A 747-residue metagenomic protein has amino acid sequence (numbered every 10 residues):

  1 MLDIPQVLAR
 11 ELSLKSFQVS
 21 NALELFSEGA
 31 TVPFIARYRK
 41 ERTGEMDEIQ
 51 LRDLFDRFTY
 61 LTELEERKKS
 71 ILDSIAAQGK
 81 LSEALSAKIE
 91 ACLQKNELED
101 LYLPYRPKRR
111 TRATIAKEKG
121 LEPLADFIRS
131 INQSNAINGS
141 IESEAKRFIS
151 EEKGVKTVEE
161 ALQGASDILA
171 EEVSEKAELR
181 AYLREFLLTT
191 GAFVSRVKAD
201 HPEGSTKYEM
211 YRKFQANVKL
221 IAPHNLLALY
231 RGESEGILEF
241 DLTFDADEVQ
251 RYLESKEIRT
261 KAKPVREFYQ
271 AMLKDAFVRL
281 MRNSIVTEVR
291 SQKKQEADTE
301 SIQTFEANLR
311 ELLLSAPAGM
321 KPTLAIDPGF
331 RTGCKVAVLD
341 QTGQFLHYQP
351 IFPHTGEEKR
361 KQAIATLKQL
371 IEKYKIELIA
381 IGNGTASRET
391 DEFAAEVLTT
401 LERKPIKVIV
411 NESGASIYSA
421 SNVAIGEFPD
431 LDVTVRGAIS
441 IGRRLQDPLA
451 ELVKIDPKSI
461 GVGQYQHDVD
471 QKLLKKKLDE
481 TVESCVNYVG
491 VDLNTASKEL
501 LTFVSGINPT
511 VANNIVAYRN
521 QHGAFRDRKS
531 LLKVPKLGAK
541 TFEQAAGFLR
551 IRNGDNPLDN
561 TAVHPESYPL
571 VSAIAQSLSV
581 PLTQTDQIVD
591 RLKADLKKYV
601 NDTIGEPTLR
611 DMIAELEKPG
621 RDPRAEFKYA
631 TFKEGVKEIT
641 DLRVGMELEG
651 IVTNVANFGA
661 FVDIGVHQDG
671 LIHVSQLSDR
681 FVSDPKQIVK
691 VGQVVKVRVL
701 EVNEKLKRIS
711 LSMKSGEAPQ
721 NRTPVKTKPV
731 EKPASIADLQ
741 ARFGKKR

Functional and structural regions predicted by a protein language model:
S13, A316-P317, E483-A517, E634-I672 (+1 more regions): C-terminal accessory/binding modules appended to enzymatic or scaffolding proteins
E24-S27, P104, I115-E118, A228-G232 (+14 more regions): Replace "in large, NTP-powered and nucleic-acid-processing enzymes" with "in large, NTP-powered factors and other
T31-V32, T43, D47-E152, Y488-E626 (+4 more regions): Accessory alpha-helical DNA-binding modules that contact the DNA backbone or grooves
Q50-D53, Y60, L64-S74, Q78-A325 (+2 more regions): Duplex nucleic acid-engaging cores and interfaces of nucleic-acid transaction enzymes
E97, V408, G414, S419-V489 (+1 more regions): Long, charge-rich intrinsically disordered scaffolds of nucleic-acid metabolism proteins
E144-V158, F214, Q250-I258, K263-F277 (+6 more regions): Low-complexity, acidic/Ser/Thr- and charged residue-rich accessory regions of DNA metabolism proteins
E185-A192, I326-F330, T385-A386, V410-I417 (+4 more regions): A glycine-rich phosphate-binding loop feature that marks nucleotide/adenosyl-phosphate handling sites
E288-E306, S459-D492, L596-V644: Long, charged amphipathic helices and adjacent flexible linkers at domain junctions
